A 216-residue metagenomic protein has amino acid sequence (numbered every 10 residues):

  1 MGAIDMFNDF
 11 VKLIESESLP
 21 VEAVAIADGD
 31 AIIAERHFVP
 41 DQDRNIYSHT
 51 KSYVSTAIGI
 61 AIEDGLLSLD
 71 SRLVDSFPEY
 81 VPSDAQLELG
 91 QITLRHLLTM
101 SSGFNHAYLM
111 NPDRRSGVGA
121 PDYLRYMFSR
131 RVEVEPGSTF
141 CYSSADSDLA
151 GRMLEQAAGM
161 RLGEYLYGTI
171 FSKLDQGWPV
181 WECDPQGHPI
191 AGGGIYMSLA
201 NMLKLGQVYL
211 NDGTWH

Functional and structural regions predicted by a protein language model:
M1-K12, I62: Short, positively charged
F7-P40, L69: A short, well-structured edge-of-sheet supersecondary motif
D30, N45-D70, L97, A150-L154 (+1 more regions): Active-site SXXK
A31-I32, N111-P136, M160-P179: Short, charged, amphipathic alpha-helices and their helix-cap/turn boundaries
V39, V132-E135, D146-D148, D184-I190: Flexible glycine/proline-enriched surface loops and loop-helix/loop-strand junctions
Y47, F140-Y142: Catalytic tyrosine of NAD(P)H-dependent dehydrogenase/reductases that use a Tyr as the general acid/base
L66-F104, S129, A157-M197: Active-site helix/loop module of the DD-peptidase/beta-lactamase fold, centered on the serine-lysine SxxK catalytic
L149-M153, G193-W215: Active-site-proximal alpha-helical segments within enzyme catalytic domains
